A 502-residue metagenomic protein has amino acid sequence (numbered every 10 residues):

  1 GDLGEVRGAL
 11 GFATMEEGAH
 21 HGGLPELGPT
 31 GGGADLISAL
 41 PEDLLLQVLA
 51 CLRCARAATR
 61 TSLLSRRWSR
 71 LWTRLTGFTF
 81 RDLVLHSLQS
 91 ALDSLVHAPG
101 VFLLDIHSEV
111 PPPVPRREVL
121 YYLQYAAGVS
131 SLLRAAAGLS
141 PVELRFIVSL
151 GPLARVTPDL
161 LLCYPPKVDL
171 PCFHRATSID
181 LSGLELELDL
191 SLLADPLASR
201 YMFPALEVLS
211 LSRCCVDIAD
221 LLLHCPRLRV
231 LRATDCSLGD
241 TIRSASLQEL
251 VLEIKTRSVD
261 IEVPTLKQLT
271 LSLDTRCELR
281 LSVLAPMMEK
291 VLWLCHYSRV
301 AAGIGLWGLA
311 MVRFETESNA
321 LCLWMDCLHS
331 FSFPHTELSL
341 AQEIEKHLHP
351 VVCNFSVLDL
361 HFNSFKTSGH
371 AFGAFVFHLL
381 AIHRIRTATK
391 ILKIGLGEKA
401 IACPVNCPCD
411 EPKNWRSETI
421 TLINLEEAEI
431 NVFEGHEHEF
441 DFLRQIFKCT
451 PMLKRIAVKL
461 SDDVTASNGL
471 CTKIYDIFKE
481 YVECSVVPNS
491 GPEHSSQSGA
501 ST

Functional and structural regions predicted by a protein language model:
G1-A39, Q47, E493-T502: CRL adaptor-proximal regions
D2-G4, A9, T465-T502: C-terminal helix/juxtamembrane-tail motif
E16, P25-R243: Leucine-rich repeat
R66, T73, P99, L139 (+11 more regions): Inter-repeat linker/turn residues at the boundaries of leucine-rich repeats
L75, V101, P141-E143, A176-I179 (+15 more regions): Conserved hydrophobic position(s) of the canonical leucine-rich repeat
D82, I106-P112, F146-P152, L181-L186 (+10 more regions): Concave beta-strand-loop units of leucine-rich repeat
L83-Q89, S94, V110-V129, L150-P165 (+8 more regions): Leucine-rich repeat
L281-P286, V291-C295, R299-L323, T421 (+1 more regions): Leucine-rich repeat domain C-terminal region
